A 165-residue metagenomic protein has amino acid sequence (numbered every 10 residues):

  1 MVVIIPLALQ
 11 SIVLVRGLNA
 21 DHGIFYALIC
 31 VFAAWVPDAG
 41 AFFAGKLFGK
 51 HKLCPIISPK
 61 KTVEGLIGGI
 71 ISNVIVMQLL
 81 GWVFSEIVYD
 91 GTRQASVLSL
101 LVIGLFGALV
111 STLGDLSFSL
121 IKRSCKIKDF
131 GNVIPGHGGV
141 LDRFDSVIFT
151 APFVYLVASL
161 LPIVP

Functional and structural regions predicted by a protein language model:
M1-L105: Membrane-embedded alpha-helical bundles of polytopic integral membrane proteins
L7, G136, A151-F153, I163: Hydrophobic residues in alpha-helical membrane-spanning segments
N19, L101-V102, S117, R123 (+1 more regions): Short leucine-rich amphipathic alpha-helices used at interfaces
A34-K50, C54-P55, V63-E64, L109-F149: Acidic (Asp/Glu-rich) catalytic motifs at the cytosolic membrane interface
G49, V76, K126, F153-L156: Single-residue recognition of alpha-helix boundary sites
N73-V74, R143, T150, S159: Hydrophobic transmembrane alpha-helices of multi-pass small-molecule transporters
W82, L156-P165: Juxtamembrane boundary at the C-terminal end of a transmembrane helix
Y89-A95, H137-G139, F144, I163-V164: Short, conserved aromatic-histidine micro-motifs
